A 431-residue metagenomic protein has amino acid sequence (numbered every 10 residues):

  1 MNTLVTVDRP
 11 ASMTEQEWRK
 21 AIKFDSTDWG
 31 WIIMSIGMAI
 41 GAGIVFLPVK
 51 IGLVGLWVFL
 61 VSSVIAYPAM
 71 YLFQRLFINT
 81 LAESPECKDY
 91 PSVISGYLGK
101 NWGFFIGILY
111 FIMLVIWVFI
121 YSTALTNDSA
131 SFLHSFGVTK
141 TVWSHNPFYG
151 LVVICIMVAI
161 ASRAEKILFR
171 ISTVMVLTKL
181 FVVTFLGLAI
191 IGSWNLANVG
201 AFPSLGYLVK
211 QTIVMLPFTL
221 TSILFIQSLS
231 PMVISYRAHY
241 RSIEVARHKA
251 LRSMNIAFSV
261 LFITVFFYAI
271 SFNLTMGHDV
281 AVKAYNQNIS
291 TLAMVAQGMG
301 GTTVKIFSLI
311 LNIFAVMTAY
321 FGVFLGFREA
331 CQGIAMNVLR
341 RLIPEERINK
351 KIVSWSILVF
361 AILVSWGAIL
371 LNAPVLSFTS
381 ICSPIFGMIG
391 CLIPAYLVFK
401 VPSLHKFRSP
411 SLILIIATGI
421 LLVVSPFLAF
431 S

Functional and structural regions predicted by a protein language model:
M1-V49, Y71-R75, L414-V423: Membrane-interface "cap" regions at the ends of multi-pass membrane proteins
S26-V45, V49, Y110, L114 (+3 more regions): Hydrophobic, membrane-embedded alpha-helices of multi-pass small-molecule transporters
P48-N79, P91, W102, V260: Extracellular loop-to-transmembrane helix junctions
V64-F73, V118, K179-A189, L251-D279 (+2 more regions): Selective recognition of specific alpha-helical transmembrane segments in multi-pass small-molecule
L72-L81, C87-V93, Y97-T139, N312-I334: Hydrophobic transmembrane alpha-helices that form the core helical bundles of multi-pass secondary transporters
P85-K100, S259-V316: TM-loop-TM module centered on a large, flexible mid-protein loop between adjacent transmembrane helices in multi-pass
S122, A161, L177-S204, L220-Q227 (+2 more regions): Hydrophobic alpha-helical segments and their helix-loop junctions in multi-pass secondary transporters
L125, S129, P147, L151-I190 (+2 more regions): Membrane-interface loop-to-helix entry segments
